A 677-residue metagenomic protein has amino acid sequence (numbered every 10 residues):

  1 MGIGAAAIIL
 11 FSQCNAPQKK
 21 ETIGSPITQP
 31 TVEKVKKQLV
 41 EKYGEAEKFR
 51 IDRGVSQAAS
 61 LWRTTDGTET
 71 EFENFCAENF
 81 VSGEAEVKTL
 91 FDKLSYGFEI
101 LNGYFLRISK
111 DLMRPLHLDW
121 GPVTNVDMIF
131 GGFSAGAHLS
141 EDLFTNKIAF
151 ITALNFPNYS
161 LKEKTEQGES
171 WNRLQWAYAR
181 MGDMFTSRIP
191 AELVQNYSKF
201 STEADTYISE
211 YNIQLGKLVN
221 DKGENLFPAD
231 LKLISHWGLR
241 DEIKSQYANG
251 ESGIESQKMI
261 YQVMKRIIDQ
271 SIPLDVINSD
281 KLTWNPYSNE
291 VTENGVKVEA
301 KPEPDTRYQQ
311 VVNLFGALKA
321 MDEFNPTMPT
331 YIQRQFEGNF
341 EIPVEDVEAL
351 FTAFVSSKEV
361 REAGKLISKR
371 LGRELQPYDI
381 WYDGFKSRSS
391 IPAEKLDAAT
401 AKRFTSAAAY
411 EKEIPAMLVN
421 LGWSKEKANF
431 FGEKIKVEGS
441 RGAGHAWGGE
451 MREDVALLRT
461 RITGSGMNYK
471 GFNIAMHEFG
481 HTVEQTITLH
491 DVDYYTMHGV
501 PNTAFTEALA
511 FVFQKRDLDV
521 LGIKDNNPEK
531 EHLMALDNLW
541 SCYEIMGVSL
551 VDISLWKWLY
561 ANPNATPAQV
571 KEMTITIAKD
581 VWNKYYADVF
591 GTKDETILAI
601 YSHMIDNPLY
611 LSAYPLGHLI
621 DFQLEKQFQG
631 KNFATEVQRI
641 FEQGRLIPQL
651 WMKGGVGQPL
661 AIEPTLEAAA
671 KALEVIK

Functional and structural regions predicted by a protein language model:
G4-I9: Hydrophobic helical h-region of N-terminal Sec-dependent signal peptides in bacterial secretory/periplasmic proteins
F11-Q13: C-terminal motif of bacterial Sec signal peptides marking the signal peptidase cleavage site
K19-Q262, R266-E290, M321-I391, N564-K677: C-terminal, non-catalytic "cap/extension" segments appended to globular domains
S256, S406, A446-E450, G464-M476 (+7 more regions): Secondary-structure capping and boundary motifs in well-ordered enzyme cores
K319, I487-D491, Y495-W540, G617 (+1 more regions): Post-HExxH zinc-binding segment in Zn-dependent metallohydrolases
P392-D454: Auxiliary, metal-adjacent structural segments of Zn-dependent hydrolase domains
L458-L489, F511: Active-site recognition of the HExxH zinc-binding catalytic motif
D519-S602: Long, amphipathic alpha-helical stalk/connector segments used for oligomerization, subunit docking, or mechanical
